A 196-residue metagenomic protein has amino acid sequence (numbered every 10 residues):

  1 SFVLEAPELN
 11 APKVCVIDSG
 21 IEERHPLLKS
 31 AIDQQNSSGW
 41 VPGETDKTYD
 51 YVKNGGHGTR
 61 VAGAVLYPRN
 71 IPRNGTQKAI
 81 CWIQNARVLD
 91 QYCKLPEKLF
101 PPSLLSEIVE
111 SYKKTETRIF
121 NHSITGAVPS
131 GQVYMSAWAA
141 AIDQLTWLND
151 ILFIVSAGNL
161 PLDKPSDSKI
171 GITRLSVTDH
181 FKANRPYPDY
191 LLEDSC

Functional and structural regions predicted by a protein language model:
S1-P7, A11, Y67, V155 (+2 more regions): Generic detector of bulky aromatic hydrophobic side chains
V3-N36, K47-L99, L148-D150: Subtilisin-like serine protease catalytic core
D18, H25, I80, I172-T178 (+1 more regions): Intrinsically disordered, low-complexity regions
Q35-D50, A183-D189: Short helix/strand-bridging catalytic loops that position acidic/His residues to coordinate divalent metals and engage
N36-P42, W82-Q84, T115-F120: Short amphipathic alpha-helical segments, especially helix-boundary/capping motifs
L89-S195: Substrate-binding/access-modulating region of protease and related hydrolase catalytic domains
